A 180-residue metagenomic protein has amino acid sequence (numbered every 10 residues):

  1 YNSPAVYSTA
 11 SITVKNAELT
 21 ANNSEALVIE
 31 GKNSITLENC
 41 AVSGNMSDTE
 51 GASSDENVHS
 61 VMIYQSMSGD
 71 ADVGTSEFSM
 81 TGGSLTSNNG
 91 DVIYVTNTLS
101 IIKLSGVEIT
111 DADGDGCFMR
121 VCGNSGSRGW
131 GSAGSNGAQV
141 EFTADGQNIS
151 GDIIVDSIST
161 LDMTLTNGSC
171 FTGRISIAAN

Functional and structural regions predicted by a protein language model:
Y1-N23, V28-N89, V95-G114, C122-S150 (+2 more regions): Surface-exposed loop/turn motifs in large extracellular/passenger domains
R174: Extracellular adhesion/carbohydrate-binding repeat motifs centered on closely spaced tryptophans
